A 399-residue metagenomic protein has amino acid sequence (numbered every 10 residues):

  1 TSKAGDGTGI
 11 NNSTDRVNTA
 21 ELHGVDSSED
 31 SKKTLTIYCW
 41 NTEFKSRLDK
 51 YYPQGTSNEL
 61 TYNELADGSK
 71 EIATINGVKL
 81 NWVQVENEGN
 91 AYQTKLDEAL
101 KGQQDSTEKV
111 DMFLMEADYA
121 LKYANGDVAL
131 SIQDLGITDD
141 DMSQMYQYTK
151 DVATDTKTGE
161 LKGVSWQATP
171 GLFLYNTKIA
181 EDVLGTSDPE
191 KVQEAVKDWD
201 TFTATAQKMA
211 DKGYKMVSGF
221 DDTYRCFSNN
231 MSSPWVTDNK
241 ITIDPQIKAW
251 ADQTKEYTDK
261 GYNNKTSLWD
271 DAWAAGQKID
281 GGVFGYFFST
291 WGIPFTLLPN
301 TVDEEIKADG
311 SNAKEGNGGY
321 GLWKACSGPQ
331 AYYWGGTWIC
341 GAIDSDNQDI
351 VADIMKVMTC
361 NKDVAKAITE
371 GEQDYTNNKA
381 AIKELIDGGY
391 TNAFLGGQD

Functional and structural regions predicted by a protein language model:
T1-L121, N125: Conserved N-terminal structural module of periplasmic/extracytoplasmic solute-binding proteins
G9-G24, E71-T74, N90, Q104 (+3 more regions): Hinge/lid segment of periplasmic solute-binding proteins
W40-T42, L114-Y119, T169, F220-T223 (+1 more regions): Beta->alpha turn/N-cap motifs
K45-R47, Y52-P53, A249-K356, D363-K366: Extracytoplasmic/periplasmic substrate-binding proteins
L60-E88, D105, T186-Q193, K255-D270 (+1 more regions): A local structural motif
Q93-K109, F113, L121, N125-G126 (+3 more regions): Short helices/loops that flank or line small-molecule/ion binding pockets
Q133-S143, D151-T223, W235-L268, I343-D349 (+1 more regions): Helix-loop-helix "hinge/cap" segment bordering the ligand-binding cleft or interdomain interface
T369-D399: Long, aromatic- and glycine/proline-rich binding clefts that accommodate carbohydrate-like moieties
